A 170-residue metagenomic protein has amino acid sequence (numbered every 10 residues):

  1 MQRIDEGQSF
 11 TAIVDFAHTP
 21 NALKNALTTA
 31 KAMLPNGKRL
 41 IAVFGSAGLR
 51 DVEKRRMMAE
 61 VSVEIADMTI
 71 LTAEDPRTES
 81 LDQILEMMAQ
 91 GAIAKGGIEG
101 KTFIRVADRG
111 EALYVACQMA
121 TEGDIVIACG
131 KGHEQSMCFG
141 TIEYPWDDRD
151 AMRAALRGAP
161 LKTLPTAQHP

Functional and structural regions predicted by a protein language model:
Q2-P170: ATP-dependent carboxylate-amine ligase
